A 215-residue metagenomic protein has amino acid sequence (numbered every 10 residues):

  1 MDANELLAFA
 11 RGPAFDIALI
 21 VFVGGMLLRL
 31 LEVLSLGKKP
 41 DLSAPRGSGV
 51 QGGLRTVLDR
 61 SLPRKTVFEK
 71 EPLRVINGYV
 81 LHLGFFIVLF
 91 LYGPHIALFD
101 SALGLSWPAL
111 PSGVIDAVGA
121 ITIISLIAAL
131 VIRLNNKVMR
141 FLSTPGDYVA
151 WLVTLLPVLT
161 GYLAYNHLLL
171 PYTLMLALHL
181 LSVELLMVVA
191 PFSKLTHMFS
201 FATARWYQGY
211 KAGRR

Functional and structural regions predicted by a protein language model:
M1-R215: Membrane-embedded alpha-helical bundles that constitute the cytochrome b-like, heme-associated redox core of multi-pass
